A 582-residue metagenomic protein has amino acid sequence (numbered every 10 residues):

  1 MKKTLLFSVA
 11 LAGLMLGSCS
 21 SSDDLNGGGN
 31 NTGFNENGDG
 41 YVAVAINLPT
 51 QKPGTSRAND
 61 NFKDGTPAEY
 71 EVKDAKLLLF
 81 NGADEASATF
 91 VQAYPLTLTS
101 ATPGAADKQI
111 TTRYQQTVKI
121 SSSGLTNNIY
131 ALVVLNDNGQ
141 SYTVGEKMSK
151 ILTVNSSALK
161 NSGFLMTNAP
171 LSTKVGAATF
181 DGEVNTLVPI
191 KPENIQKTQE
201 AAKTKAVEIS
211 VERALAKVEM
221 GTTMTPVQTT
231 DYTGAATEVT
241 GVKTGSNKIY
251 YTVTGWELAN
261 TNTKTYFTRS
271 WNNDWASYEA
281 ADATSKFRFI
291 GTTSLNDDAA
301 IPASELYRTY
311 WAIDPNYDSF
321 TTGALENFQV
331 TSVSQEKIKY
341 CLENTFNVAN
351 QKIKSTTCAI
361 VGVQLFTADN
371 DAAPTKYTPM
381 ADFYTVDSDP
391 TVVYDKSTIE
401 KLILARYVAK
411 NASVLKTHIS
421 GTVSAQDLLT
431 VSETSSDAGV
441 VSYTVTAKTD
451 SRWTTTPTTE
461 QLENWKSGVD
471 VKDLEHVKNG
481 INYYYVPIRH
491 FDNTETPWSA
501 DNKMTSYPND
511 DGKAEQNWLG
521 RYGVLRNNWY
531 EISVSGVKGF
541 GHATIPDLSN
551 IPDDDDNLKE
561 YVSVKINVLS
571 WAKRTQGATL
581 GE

Functional and structural regions predicted by a protein language model:
M1-T4: Positively charged n-region of N-terminal signal peptides that target proteins for export
L6-G13: Sec-dependent N-terminal signal peptides
M15-S18: C-terminal motif of bacterial Sec signal peptides marking the signal peptidase cleavage site
S20-D23: Bacterial signal peptide processing site
L25-S56, E212-T223: A short, Gly/Thr-enriched small/hydrophobic beta-strand-prone motif that recurs across taxa
G54-T55, N61-G145, K217-G221, T225-E531 (+2 more regions): Tryptophan-paired
L98-G104, Q140-K205: Structured interaction patches on ligand/partner-binding surfaces of diverse proteins
Q516-E582: Hydrophobic, glycine-enriched assembly/anchoring segments
